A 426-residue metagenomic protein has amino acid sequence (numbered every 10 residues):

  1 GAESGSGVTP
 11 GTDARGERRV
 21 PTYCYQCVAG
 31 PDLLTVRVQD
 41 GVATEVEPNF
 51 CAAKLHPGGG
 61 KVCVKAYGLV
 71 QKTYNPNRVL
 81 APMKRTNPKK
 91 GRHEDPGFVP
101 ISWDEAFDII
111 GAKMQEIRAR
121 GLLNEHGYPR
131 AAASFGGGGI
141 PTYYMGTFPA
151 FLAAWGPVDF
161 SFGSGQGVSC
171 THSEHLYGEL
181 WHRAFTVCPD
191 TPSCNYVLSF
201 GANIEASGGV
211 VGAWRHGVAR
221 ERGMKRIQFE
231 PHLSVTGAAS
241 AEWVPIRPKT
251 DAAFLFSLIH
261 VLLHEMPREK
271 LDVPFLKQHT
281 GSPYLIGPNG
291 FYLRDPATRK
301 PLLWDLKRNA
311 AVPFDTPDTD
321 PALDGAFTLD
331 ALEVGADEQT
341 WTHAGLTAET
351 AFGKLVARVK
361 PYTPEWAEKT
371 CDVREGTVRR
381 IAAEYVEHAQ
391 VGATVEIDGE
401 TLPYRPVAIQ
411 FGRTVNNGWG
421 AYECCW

Functional and structural regions predicted by a protein language model:
G1-V334: N-terminal export/assembly segments and adjacent metallocofactor-ligating motifs of anaerobic energy-metabolism
N87, T142, P301, T347 (+2 more regions): Short acidic alpha-helix initiation/capping motifs at coil-to-helix transition points, especially at protein N-termini
G97, E125-Y128, W341-E349, R358-P361 (+2 more regions): Conserved alpha/beta enzyme-core scaffolds, especially Rossmann-like or related mixed alpha/beta domains that build
A106-K113, L355, T363, A367-T370 (+1 more regions): Alpha-helical packing segments of well-folded alpha/beta enzyme cores
A133, R358-V359, E365, T377 (+1 more regions): A glycine-rich, hydrophobic/aromatic-adjacent loop/helix-cap motif
E179-F185, A336-K354: Active-site-adjacent structural elements in folded domains
D190-F200, L355-C371: Conserved thiamine diphosphate
R247, T370, G420: Glycine- and other small-residue-rich loops at beta-strand/loop junctions that grip anionic moieties
